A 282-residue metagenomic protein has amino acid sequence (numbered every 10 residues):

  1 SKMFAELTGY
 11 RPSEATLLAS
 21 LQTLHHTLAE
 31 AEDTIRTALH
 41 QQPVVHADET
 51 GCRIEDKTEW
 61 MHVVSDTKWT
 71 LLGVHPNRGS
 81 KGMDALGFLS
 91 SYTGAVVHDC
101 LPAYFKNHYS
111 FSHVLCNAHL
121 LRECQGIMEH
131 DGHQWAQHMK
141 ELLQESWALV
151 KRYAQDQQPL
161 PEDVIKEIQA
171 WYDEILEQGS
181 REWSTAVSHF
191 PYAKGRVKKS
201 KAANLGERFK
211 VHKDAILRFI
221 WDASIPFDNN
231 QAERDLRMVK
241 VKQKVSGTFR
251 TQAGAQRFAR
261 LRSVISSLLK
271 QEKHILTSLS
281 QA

Functional and structural regions predicted by a protein language model:
S1-A282: Catalytic center-proximal scaffold of phosphoryl-transfer enzymes
